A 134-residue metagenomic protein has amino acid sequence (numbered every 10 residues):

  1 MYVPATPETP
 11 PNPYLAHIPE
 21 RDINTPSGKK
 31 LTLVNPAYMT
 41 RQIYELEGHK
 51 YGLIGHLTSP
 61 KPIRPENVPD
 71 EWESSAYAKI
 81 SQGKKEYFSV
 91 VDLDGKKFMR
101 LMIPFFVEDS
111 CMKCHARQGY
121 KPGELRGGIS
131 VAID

Functional and structural regions predicted by a protein language model:
M1-V107, G123-D134: Extracytoplasmic c-type cytochrome modules immediately beyond a signal peptide or single-pass transmembrane anchor
V107-Y120: The canonical Cys-X-X-Cys-His
